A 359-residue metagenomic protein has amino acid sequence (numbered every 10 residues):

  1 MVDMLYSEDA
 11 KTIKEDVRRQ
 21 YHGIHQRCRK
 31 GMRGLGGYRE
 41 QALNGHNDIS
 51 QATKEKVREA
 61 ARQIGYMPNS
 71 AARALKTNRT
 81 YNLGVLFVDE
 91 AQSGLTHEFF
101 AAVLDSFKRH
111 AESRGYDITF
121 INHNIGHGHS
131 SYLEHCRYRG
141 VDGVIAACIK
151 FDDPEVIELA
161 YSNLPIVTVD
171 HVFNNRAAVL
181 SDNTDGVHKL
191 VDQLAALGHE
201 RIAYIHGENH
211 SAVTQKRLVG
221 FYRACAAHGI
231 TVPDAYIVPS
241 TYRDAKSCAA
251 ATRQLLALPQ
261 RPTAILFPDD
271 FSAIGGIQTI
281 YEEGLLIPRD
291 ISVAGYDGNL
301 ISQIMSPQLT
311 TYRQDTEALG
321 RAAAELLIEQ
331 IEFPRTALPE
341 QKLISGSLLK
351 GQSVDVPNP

Functional and structural regions predicted by a protein language model:
M1-K14, R19, H25, Q63 (+3 more regions): Bacterial carbohydrate/catabolite-sensing allosteric modules
M1-Y81, N358: N-terminal helix-turn-helix DNA-binding module of bacterial transcription factors
E8-A10, K14-V17, D48, I64-H129 (+1 more regions): Amphipathic helical "hinge" segments at domain boundaries
A61-R62, F120-I125, G143-A146, V179-S181 (+1 more regions): Short, flexible loop segments at the rims of nucleotide/cofactor-binding pockets, characterized by
P68-N69, H129-S130, D152-D153, A245 (+1 more regions): Structural motif corresponding to alpha-helix initiation and N-cap regions
A72, L133, V156, V191 (+1 more regions): Short hydrophobic/charged patches on amphipathic alpha-helices used for structural packing and interfaces
H129-D185: Short beta-strand-centered segments that line the small-molecule binding cleft or hinge of alpha/beta clamshell
